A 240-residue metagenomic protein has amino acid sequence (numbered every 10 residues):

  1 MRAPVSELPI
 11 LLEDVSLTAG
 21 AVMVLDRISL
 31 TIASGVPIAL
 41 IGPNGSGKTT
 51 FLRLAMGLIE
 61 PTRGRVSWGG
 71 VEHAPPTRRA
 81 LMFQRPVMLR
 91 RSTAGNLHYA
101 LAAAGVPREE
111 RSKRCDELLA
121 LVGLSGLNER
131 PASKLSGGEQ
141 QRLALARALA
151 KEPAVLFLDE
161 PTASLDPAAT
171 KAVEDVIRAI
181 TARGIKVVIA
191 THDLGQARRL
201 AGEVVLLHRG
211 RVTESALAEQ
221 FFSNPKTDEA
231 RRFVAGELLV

Functional and structural regions predicted by a protein language model:
I41-P43: The feature captures the beta-strand-to-loop junction immediately N-terminal to the Walker
M56: Helix-to-loop junction immediately C-terminal to a conserved catalytic motif
E109-L127: Conserved ABC ATPase "signature" region
P131-L135, E139: Conserved ABC ATPase signature
L156-D159: Catalytic Walker B motif of ABC-type/P-loop ATPase nucleotide-binding domains
P167-A169: Helix N-cap at the start of a conserved alpha-helix in ABC-type nucleotide-binding domains
T191-H192: H-loop/switch region of ABC-family ATPase nucleotide-binding domains
